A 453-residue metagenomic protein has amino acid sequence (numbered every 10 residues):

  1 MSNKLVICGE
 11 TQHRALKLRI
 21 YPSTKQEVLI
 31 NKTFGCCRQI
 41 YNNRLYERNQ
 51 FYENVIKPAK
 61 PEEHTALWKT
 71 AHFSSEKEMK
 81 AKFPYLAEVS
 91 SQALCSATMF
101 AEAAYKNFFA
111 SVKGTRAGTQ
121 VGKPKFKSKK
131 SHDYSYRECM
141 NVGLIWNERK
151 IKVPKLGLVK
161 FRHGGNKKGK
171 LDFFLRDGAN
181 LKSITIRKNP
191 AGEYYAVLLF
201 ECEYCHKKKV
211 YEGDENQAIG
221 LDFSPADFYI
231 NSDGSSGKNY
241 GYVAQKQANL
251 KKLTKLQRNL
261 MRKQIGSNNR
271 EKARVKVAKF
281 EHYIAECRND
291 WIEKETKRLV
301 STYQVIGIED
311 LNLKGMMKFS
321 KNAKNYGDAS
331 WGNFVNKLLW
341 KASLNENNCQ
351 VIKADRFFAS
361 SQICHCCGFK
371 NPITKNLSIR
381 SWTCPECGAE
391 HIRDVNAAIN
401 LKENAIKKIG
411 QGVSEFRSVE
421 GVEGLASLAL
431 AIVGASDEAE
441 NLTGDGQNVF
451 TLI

Functional and structural regions predicted by a protein language model:
M1-G9, H13, N325, A329-I453: Positively charged, low-complexity nucleic-acid-binding target-recognition regions
M1-L94: Gly/serine-rich nucleotide phosphate-binding loop at the start of the catalytic core of nucleotide/ADP-ribose-handling
K17-R19, Y195-V197, G220, Y229-I230 (+5 more regions): Structured core elements
R44, A97-F108, V395-A405: Stable alpha-helical structural segments in soluble proteins, enriched in small hydrophobic residues
F51-F83, G178-S183, P190-V335, Q411-I453: Substrate-contacting helices/loops that form the catalytic groove of nucleic-acid and nucleotide-polymer processing
L67-P190: Acidic carboxylate diad motif detector
E148-P154, Y194-L199, W382: Generic recognition of long tandem-repeat/solenoid scaffolds
